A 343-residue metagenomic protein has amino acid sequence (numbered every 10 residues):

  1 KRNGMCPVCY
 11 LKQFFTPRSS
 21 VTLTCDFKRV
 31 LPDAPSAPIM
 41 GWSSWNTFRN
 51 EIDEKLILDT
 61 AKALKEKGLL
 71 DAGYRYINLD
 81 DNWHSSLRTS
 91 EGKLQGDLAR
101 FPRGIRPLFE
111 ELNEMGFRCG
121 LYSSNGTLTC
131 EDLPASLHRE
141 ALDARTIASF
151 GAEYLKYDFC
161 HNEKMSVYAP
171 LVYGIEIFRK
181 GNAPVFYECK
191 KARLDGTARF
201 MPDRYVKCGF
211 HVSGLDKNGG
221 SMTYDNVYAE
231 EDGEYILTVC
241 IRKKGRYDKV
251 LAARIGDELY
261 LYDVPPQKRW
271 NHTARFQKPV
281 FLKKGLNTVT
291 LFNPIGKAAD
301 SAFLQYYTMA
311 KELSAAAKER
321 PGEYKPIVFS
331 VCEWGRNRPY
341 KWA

Functional and structural regions predicted by a protein language model:
K1-D33, P279-L286, T290-K297: Extended acidic/polar, glycine-enriched regions that form or flank non-catalytic beta-rich accessory modules
T24-E54: An acidic-aromatic substrate-binding cleft motif
P32-A37, L69-D71, L112-E114, A148-S149 (+2 more regions): Extracellular/periplasmic catalytic domains that process cell-envelope and extracellular macromolecules
G41, R75-Y76, R118-G120, E153-Y154 (+4 more regions): Beta-sheet entry/capping signal
S44-N46, D81-W83, S123-N125, G151 (+7 more regions): Short, flexible loop/turn elements at secondary-structure junctions
N46, L56-Y168, Q305: Aromatic-lined carbohydrate-binding/catalytic grooves of carbohydrate-active enzymes
R103-G104, R139-N182, K297-A343: Active-site neighborhood of glycoside hydrolase catalytic domains
A169-D300: Extracytoplasmic
